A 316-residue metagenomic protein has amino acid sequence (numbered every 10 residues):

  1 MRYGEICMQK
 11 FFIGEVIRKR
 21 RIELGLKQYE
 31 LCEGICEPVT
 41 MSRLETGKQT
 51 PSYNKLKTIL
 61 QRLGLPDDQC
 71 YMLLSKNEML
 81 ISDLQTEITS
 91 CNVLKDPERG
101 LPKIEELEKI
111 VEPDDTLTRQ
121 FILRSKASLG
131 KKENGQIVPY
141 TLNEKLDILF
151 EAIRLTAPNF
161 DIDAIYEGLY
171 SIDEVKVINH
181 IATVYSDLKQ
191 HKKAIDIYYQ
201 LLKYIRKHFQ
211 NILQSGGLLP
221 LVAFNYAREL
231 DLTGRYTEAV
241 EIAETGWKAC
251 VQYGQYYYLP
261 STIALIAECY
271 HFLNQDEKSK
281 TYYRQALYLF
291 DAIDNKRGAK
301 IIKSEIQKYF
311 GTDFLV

Functional and structural regions predicted by a protein language model:
R2-E23: A short, Lys/Arg-rich alpha-helix, primarily the initiator
E23-R43: Short alpha-helical DNA-recognition segment
N54-Q69: DNA major-groove recognition helix of helix-turn-helix/homeodomain DNA-binding modules
I104-V111, F150-D163, Y199-Q210, E244-Q255 (+1 more regions): Amphipathic alpha-helical segments of tetratricopeptide repeats
